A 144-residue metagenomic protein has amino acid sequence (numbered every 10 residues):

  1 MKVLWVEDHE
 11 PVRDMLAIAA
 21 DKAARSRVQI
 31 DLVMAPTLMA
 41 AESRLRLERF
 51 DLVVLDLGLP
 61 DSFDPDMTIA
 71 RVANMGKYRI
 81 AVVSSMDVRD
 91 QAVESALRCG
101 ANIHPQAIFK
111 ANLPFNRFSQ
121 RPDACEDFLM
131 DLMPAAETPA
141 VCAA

Functional and structural regions predicted by a protein language model:
M1-A20: Conserved acidic segment of CheY-like receiver
W5, M34, V82: Conserved SAM-binding loop
M15-A23, R44, S95-A96: Alpha-helical interaction/dimerization surfaces of two-component signaling modules
A17, D31-L52, P60, R117-Q120: Acidic, metal-coordinating helix/loop segments flanking the phosphotransfer/catalytic sites of two-component signaling
A24-L32: A generic structural motif
V53-G76, S85, D90-V93: Conserved phosphotransfer microenvironments
K77-G100, H104-A111: A short, hydrophobic beta-strand element within the central beta-sheet of small alpha/beta folds
N116-A144: CheY-like receiver
